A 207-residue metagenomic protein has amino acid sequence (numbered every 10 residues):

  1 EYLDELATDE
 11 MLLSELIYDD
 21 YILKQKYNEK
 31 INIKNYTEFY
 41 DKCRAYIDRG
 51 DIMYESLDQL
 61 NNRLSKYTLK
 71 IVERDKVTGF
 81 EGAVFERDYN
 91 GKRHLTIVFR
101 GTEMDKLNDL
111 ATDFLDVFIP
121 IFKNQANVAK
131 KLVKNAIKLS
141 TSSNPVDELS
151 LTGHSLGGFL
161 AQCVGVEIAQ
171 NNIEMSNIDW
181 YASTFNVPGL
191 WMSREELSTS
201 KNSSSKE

Functional and structural regions predicted by a protein language model:
E1, P188-L190, S200-E207: Short, intrinsically disordered, charge-balanced linker/junction segments flanking boundaries in proteins
E1-L23: Intrinsically disordered, low-complexity regulatory segments that flank or lie outside the structured catalytic cores
Y21-T152, E167-T184, M192-T199: A conserved cap/lid and substrate-binding interface adjacent to the catalytic center of lipid-processing enzymes
G153-G157, A161: Gly/Ala-rich beta-loop-alpha elbow adjacent to hydrolase catalytic centers
L156, N186-P188: Catalytic metal-binding/acid-base residues of hydrolase active sites
V164: Aromatic pocket-lining residues of Rossmann-like dinucleotide-binding sites
